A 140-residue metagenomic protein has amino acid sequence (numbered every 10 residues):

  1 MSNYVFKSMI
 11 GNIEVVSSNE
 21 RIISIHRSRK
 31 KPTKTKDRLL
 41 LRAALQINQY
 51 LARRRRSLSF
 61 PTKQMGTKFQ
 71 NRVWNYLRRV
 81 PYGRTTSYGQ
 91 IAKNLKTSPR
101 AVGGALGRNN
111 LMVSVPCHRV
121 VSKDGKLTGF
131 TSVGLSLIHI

Functional and structural regions predicted by a protein language model:
M1-T97: Basic nucleic-acid-binding alpha-helical/helix-turn surface characteristic of O6-alkylguanine DNA
R100: Key DNA-contact positions within bacterial/archaeal DNA-binding proteins
G107: Residue-level detection of the helix-turn-helix DNA-binding "recognition helix"
N110: Acidic, glycine-rich catalytic loops of TOPRIM or P-loop NTPase phosphate-binding modules used across DNA replication
V113-K123: Short Lys/Arg-enriched helix C-cap and helix-to-coil transition segments that create basic nucleic-acid-contact patches
L127-S136: DPxDG-like acidic metal-binding loop motif
I138-I140: Conserved small/polar residues in nucleotide/adenosyl-binding loops
